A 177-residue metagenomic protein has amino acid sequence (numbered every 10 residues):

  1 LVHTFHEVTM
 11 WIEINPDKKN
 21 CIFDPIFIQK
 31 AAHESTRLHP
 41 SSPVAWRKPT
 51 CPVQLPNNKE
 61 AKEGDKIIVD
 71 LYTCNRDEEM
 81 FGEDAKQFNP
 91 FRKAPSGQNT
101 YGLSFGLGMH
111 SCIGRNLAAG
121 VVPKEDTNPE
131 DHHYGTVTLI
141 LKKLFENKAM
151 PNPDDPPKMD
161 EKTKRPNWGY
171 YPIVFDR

Functional and structural regions predicted by a protein language model:
L1-C21, V137: Central I-helix of cytochrome P450 enzymes
T9-P16, H39, L144-A149: A generic secondary-structure signal for well-formed alpha-helical elements
K19-K59, I68: Conserved cytochrome P450 K-helix E-x-x-R motif and the immediately C-terminal K′/meander segment
V53-Q54, N75-E78, S111-I113: Flexible loop/turn segments at secondary-structure boundaries
N58, E63-R76: A translation/RNA-centric and nucleic-acid-associated enzymatic feature enriched in Class II aminoacyl-tRNA synthetases
D70-G97, F105: Conserved cytochrome P450 K-helix/beta-meander segment immediately N-terminal to the heme-binding cysteine loop
R92-G169: Cytochrome P450 heme-thiolate "Cys pocket" and heme-binding signature region
W168-R177: C-terminal helix/juxtamembrane-tail motif
